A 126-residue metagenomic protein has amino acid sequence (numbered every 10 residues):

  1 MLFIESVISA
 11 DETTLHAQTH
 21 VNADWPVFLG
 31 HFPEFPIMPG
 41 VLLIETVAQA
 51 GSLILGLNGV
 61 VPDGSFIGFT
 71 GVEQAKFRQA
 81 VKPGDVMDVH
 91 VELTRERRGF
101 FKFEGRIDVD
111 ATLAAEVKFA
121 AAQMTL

Functional and structural regions predicted by a protein language model:
M1-F3, M87, F101: Hydrophobic core residues within well-ordered beta-strands of beta-rich domains
M1-M38, G56: Catalytic strand-loop segment that frames the active site of acyl-thioester-processing enzymes
S6-S9, Q74, Q79, L93-R95: A residue-level detector for short acidic-glycine micro-motifs
V7, V47, V91, A111: A residue-level signal for conserved active-site and pocket-lining positions in enzyme catalytic cores
E12-T14, V81-D85, E92-L126: HotDog/MaoC-like acyl-thioester-processing domains
T19, H90-L93: Short, hydrophobic/aromatic-enriched beta-strand segments in well-ordered soluble domains
L42-A50: Short amphipathic alpha-helical face segments that pack within enzyme cores and frequently flank/anchor catalytic
A50-D88, A114, A122: Hydrophobic beta-strand-centered segment that forms part of the acyl-chain substrate-binding groove
